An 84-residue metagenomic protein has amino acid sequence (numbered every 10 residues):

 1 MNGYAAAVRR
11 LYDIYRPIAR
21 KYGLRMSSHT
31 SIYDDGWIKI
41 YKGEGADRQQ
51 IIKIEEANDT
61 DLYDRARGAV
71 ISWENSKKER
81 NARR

Functional and structural regions predicted by a protein language model:
M1-A6, I71-R84: Short intrinsically disordered terminal tails
M1-R25: Negatively charged, low-complexity tracts enriched in Asp/Glu with abundant Ser/Thr
N2-Y4, R16, G43, Y63-A66 (+1 more regions): Short, intrinsically disordered, low-complexity terminal segments
I14, M26, W73-K77: Hydrophobic alpha-helical elements and their junctions with loops/disorder across both membrane and soluble proteins
R20-G68, S72: Acidic, low-complexity, intrinsically disordered interaction modules
